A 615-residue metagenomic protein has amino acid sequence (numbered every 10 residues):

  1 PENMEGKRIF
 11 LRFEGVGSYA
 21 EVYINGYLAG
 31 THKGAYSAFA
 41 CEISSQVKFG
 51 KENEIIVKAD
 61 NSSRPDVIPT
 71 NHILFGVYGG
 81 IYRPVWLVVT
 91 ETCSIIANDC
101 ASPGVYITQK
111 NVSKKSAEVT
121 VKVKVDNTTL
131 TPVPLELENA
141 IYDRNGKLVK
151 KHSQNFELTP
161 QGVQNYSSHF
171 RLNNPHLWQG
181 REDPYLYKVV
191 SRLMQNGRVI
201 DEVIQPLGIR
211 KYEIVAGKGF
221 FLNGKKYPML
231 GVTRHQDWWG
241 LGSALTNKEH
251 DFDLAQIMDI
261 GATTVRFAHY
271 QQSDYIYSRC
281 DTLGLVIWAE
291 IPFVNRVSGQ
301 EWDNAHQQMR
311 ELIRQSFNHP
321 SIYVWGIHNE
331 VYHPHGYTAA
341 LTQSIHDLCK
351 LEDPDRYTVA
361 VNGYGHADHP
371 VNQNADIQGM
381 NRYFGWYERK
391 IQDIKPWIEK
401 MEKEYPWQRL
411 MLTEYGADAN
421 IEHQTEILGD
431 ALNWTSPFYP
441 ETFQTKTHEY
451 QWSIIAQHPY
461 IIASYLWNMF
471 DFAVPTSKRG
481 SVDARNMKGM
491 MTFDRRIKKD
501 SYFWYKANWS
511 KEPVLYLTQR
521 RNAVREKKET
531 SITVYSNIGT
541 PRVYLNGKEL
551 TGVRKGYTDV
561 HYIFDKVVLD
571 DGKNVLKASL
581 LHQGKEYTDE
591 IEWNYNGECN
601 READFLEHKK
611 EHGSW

Functional and structural regions predicted by a protein language model:
P1-A268, Y277-R279, L283-I287, Q308 (+5 more regions): Secreted/periplasmic carbohydrate-active enzymes, especially glycoside hydrolases
L254-I257, T264-I497, S501-N508, E512-S531 (+2 more regions): Substrate-binding/catalytic cleft of secreted carbohydrate-active enzymes, primarily glycoside hydrolases
